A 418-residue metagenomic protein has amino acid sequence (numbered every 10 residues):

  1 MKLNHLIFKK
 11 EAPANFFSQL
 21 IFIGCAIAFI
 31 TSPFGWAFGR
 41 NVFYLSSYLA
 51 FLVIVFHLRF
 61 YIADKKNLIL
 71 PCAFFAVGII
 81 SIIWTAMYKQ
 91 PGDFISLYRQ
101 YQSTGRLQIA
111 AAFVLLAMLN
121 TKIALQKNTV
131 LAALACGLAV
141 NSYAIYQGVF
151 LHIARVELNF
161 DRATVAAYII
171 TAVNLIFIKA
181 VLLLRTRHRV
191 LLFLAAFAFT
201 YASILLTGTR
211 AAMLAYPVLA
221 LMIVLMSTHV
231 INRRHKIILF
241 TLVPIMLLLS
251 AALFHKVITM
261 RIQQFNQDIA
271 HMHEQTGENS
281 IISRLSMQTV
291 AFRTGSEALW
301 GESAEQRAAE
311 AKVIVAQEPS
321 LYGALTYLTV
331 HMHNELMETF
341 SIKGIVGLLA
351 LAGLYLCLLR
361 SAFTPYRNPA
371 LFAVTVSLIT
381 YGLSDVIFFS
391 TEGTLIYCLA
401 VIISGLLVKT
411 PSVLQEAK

Functional and structural regions predicted by a protein language model:
M1-A86, A117-L131, A180-H188, H235 (+1 more regions): Transmembrane signal-anchor hairpin modules in multi-pass inner-membrane enzymes, especially those that act on
A26-P33, L194-G208, S377-L383: Membrane-interface alpha helices of multi-pass inner-membrane proteins
S47-L52, L68-I83, D93-M118, L131-L134 (+2 more regions): Aromatic-anchored transmembrane helix interface
A110-I153, D161-H229, L253: Alpha-helical transmembrane segments of multi-pass inner-membrane proteins
V230-H273, F292-S296: A membrane-periplasm/extracellular boundary helix in multi-pass inner-membrane enzymes that assemble envelope glycans
E278-I282, S286, S296-K343: Long extracytoplasmic/lumenal interhelical loops at the membrane interface of multi-pass membrane proteins
I342-V376: Hydrophobic transmembrane alpha-helices and their immediate junctions
V374-Y381, F388-K418: Transmembrane alpha-helices of multi-pass inner-membrane enzymes
